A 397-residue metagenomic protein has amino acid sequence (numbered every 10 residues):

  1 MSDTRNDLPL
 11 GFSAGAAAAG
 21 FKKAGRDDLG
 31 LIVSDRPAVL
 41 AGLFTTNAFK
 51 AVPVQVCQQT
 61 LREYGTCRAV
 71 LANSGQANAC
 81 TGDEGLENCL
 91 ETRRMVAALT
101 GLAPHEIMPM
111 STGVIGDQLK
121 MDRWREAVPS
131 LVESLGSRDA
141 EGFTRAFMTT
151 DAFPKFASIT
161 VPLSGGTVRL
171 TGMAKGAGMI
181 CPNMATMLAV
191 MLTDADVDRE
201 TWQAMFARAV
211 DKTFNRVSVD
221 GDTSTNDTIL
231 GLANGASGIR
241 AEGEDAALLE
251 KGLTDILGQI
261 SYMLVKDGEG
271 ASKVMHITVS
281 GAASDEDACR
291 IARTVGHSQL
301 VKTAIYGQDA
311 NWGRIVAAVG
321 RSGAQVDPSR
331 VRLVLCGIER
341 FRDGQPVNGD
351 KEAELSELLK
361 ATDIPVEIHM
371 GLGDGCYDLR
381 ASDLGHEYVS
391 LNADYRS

Functional and structural regions predicted by a protein language model:
M1-N73, A77-N88, A97-S397: A structural signal for small-residue-enriched, beta-sheet-centric alpha/beta enzyme cores and oligomeric scaffold folds
R93: Generic structural marker for isolated residues within well-ordered, non-membrane alpha-helices of soluble domains
